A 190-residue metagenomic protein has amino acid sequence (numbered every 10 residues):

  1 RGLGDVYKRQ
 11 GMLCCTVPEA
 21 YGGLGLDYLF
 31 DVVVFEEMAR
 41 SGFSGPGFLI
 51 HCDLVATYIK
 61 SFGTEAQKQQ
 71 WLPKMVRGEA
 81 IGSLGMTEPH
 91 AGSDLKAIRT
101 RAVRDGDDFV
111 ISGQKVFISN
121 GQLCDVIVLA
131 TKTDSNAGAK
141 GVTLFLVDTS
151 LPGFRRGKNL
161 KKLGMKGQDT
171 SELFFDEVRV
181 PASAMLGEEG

Functional and structural regions predicted by a protein language model:
G2-V6: Short, small-residue-biased leader/transition segments that mark boundaries at the very start of proteins
R9-E79, S119-V126, A137-G138: Internal helix-loop-helix
G11, V34-A39, T131, V147-P152 (+1 more regions): Short Ser/Thr-interspersed hydrophobic loop/turn segments at strand-loop and sheet-helix junctions that line or gate
F30, T149-L160, Q168-G190: A glycine-rich, basic-preceded beta-loop-alpha segment at the flavin cofactor/substrate interface of flavin-utilizing
F48, M75, H90-S93, F117-N120 (+3 more regions): Short Gly/Pro-enriched turn/cap motifs at secondary-structure boundaries
G78-M86: A short, Trp-centered hydrophobic/proline-enriched beta-strand micro-motif
T100-V103: A structural signal for short hydrophobic beta-strand segments in well-ordered beta-sheet cores
S112-R156: A short core secondary-structure module
